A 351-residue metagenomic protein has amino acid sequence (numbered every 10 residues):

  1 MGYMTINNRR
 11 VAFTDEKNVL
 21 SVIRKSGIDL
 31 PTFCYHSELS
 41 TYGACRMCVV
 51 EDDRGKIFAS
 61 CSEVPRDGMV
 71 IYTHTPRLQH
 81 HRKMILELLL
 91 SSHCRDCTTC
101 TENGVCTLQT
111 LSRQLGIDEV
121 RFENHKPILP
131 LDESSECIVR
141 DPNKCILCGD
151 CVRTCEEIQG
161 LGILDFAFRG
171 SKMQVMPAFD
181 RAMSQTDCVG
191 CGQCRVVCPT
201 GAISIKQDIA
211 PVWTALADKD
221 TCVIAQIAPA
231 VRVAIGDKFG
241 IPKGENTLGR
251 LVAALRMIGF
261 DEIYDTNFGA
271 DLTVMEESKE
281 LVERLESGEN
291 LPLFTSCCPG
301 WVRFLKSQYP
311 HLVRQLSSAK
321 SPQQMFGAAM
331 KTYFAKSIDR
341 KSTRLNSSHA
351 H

Functional and structural regions predicted by a protein language model:
I6-R9, D53-R54: Short strand-turn-strand beta-turns centered on an Asx-Gly dipeptide
V11-F13: Short, isolated positions in well-ordered beta-strands
D15-G68, H74-H80, K206-S347: Iron-sulfur-associated redox domains of electron-transfer enzymes in respiratory and anaerobic energy metabolism
R46-G190, V196, I203-S204, D208-D218 (+1 more regions): Fe-S ferredoxin-like electron-transfer domains and their immediately adjacent linker/connector regions across
H93, H349-H351: Histidine-centered active-site/metal-ligand motif
E136-V139, P177, Q193, D237-K238 (+1 more regions): Glycine- and acidic
Q159, C198, F334-I338: Structural motif corresponding to the C-terminal cap of alpha-helices
